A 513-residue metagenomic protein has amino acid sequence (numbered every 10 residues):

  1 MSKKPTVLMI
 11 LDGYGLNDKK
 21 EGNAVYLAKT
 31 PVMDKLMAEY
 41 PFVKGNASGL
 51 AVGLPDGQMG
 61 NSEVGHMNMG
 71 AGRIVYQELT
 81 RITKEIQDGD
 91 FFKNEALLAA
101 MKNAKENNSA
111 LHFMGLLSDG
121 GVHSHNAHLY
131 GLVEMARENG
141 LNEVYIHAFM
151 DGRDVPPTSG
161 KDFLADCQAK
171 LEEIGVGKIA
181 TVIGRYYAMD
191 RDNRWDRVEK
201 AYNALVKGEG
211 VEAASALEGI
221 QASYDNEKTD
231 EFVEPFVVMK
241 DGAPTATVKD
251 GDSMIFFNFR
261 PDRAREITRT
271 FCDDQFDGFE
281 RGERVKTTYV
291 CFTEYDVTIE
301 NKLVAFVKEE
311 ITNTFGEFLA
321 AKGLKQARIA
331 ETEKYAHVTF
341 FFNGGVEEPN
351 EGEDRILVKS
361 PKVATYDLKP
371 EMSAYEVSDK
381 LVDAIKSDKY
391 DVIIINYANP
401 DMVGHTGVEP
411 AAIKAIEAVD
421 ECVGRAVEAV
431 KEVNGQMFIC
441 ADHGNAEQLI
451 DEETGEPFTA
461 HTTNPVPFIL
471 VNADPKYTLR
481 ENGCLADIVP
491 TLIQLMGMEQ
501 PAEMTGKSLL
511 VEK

Functional and structural regions predicted by a protein language model:
M1-K513: Feature captures the catalytic ectodomains and active-site-proximal regions of enzymes that hydrolyze or transfer
